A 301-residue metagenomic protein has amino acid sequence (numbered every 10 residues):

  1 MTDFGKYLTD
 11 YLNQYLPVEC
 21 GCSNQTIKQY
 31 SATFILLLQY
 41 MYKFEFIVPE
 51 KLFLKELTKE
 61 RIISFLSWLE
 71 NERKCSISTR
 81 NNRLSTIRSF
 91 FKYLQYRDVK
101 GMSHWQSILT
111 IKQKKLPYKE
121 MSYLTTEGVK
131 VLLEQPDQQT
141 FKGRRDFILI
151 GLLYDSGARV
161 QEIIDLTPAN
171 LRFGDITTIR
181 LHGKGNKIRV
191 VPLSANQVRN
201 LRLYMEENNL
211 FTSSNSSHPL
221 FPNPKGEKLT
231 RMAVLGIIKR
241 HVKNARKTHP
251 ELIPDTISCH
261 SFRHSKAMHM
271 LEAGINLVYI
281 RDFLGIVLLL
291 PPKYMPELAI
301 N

Functional and structural regions predicted by a protein language model:
M1-N301: Conserved catalytic core of the tyrosine transesterase superfamily
